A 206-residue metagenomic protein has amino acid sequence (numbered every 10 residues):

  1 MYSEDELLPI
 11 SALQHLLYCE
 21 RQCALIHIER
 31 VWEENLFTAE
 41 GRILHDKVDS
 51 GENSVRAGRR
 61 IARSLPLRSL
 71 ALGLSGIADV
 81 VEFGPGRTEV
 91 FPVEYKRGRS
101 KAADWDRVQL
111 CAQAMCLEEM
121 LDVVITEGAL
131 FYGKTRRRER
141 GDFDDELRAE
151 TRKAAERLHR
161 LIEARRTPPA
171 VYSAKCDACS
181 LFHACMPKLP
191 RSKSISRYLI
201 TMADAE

Functional and structural regions predicted by a protein language model:
M1-P92, S192, L199-E206: Metal-dependent nuclease catalytic cores that hydrolyze phosphodiester bonds in DNA/RNA, characterized by
E6-S11, D104, T167-A174: Structural motif
S11-A12, G41, G76, P92 (+5 more regions): Small-side-chain structural scaffolding
L13-L16, L110, C176: A generic alpha-helix preference that emphasizes hydrophobic side chains
L44-K47, A112, L147, P190: Juxtamembrane/interface motifs at transmembrane-helix termini
A57-E156: Mg2+/Mn2+-dependent nuclease catalytic core
L70-A71, E119-E206: Metal-dependent nuclease catalytic regions and adjoining charged, substrate-binding loops involved in nucleic-acid end
